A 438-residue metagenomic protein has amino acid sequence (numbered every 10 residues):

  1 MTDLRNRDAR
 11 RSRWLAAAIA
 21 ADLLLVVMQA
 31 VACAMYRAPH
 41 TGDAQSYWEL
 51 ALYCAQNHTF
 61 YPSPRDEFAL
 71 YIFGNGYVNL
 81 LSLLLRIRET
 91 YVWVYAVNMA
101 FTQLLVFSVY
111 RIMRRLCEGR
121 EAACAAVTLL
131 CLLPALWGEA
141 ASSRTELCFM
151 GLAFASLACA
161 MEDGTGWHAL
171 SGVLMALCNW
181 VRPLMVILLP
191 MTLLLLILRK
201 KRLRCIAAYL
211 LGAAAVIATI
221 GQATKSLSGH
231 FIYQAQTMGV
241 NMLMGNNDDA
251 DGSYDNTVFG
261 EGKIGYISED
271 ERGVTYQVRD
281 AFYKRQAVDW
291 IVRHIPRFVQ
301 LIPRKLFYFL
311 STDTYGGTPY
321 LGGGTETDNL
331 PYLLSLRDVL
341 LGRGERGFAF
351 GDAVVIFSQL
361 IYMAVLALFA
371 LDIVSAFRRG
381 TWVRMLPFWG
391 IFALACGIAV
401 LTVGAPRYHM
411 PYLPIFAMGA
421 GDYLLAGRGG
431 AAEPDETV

Functional and structural regions predicted by a protein language model:
Y36-L50, Q56-P62, E67-L80, R88-V92 (+3 more regions): Extracytoplasmic catalytic/substrate-binding loops of multi-pass membrane glycan-assembly enzymes
G42, I72, W93-F101, A125-A155 (+3 more regions): Multi-pass, polyprenyl lipid-linked donor-dependent membrane glycosyltransferases
Y71, N75-L83, I87-F107, C124 (+2 more regions): Loop-to-helix entry region of an early transmembrane alpha helix in multi-pass inner-membrane enzymes
W93, R304-F388, F392: Membrane-interface anchor segments at the N-terminal boundary of transmembrane helices in multi-pass membrane enzymes
W93-C117, A367-V374: Transmembrane-helix motifs of polytopic, lipid-linked glycan transferases
S108-I112, C148-W167, S171, M175 (+1 more regions): Specific aromatic-rich, kink-prone transmembrane helix
V127, C159, H168-R182, T192-L195 (+3 more regions): Membrane-interface alpha helices of multi-pass inner-membrane proteins
Y233-Y332: Membrane-proximal stem/loop segments at transmembrane-domain junctions that anchor or position
